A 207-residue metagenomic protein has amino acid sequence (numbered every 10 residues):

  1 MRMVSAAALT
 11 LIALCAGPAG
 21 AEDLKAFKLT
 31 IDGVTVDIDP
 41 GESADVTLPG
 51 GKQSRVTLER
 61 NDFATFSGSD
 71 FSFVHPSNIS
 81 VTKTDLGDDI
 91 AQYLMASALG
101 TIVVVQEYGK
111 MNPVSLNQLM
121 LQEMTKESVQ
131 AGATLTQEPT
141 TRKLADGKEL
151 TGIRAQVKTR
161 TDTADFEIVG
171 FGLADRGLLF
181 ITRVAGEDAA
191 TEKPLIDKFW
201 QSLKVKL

Functional and structural regions predicted by a protein language model:
M1-V4: Positively charged n-region of N-terminal signal peptides that target proteins for export
A6-C15: Bacterial N-terminal signal peptides
G20-Q92, A96-A98, D162-T163, A174 (+1 more regions): N-terminal targeting sequences that direct proteins away from the cytosol to non-cytosolic compartments
E22, D85-A91, E123-A174: Signature of long, low-cysteine stretches enriched in small and polar/charged residues
I90-L119: A short acidic-to-branched-hydrophobic micro-motif
V103-Q106, E167, R176-A185: Short, well-ordered beta-strand elements
Q118-L121, D197: Generic alpha-helical structural signal
